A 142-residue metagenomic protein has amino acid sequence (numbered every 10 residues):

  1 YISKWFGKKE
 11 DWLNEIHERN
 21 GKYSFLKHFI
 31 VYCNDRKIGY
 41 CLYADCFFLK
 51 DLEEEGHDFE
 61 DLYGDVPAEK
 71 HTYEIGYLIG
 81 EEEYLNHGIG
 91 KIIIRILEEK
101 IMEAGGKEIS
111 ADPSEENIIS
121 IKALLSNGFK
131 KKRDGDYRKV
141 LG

Functional and structural regions predicted by a protein language model:
K4-N34: Active-site rim helix/loop that mediates acceptor-substrate recognition in acyltransferases
F25-F29, H71-Y73, G135-Y137: Short beta-strand micro-motifs in enzyme catalytic cores
I30, R36-D45, E74: Conserved beta-strand in the GNAT
D45-Y77, L85: Conserved acyl-donor/pantetheine-binding loop and adjacent beta-alpha core of acyl/acetyltransferases and related
F48, D112, L125, K130-G142: Conserved catalytic-core motifs of GNAT/GCN5-like acyltransferases
A68, E81-I92, E115-I121: Conserved glycine-rich acetyl-CoA-binding loop
N86-E103, K122-S126: Conserved acetyl-CoA-binding loop-helix of GNAT-fold acetyltransferases
I101-S114: Conserved GNAT acetyl-CoA-binding A-motif
